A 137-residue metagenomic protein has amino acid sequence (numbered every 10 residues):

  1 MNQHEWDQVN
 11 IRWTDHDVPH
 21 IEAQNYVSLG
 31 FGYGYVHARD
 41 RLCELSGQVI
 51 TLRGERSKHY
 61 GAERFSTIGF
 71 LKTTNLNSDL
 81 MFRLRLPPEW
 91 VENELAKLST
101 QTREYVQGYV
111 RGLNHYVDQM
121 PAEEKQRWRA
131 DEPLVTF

Functional and structural regions predicted by a protein language model:
N2-F137: Flexible, non-catalytic peripheral segments of proteins
